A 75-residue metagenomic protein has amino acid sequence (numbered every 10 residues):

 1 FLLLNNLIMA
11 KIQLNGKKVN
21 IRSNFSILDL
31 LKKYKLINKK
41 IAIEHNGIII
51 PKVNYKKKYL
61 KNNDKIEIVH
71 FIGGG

Functional and structural regions predicted by a protein language model:
L3-K17: Eukaryote-biased recognition of intrinsically disordered, low-complexity regulatory segments
F25-K35: Short amphipathic, charge-patterned alpha-helical segments
K35-N46: Short, basic/aromatic beta-hairpin or loop at an interaction surface
E44-K57: Short acidic beta-strand-loop surface patches of small beta-rich interaction domains
N63-I66: Loop/turn positions that initiate beta-strands
